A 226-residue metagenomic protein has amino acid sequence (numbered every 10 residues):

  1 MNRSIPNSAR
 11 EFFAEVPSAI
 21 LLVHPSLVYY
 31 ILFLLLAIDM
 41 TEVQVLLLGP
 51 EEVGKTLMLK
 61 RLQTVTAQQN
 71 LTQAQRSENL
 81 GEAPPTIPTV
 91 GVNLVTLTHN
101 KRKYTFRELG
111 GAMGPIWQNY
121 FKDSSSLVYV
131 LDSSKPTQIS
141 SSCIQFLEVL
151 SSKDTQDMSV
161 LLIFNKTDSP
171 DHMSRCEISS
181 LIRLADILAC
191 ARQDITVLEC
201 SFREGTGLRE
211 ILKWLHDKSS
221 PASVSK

Functional and structural regions predicted by a protein language model:
N2-S225: TRAFAC-class small GTPase G-domain
